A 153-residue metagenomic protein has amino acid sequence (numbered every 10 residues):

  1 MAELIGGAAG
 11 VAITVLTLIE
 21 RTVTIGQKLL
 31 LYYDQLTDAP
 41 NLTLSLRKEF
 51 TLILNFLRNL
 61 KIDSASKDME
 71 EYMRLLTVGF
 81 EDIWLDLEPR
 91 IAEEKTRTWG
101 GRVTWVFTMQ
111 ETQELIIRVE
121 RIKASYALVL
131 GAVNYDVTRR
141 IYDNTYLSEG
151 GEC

Functional and structural regions predicted by a protein language model:
M1-A2, E70-R97, R140-C153: Intrinsically disordered, low-complexity Ser/Thr- and acidic-rich regulatory segments
M1-Y72, Y126-T145: N-terminal amphipathic alpha-helical segments
G26-Q27, L44, V78, W99-G101: Generic detection of intrinsically disordered/low-complexity segments and helix-coil linkers/edges
A39-E49, Y72, L76-G79, I83 (+3 more regions): Amphipathic alpha-helix face/heptad-repeat signature
F50, L54-L57, K61, T77 (+4 more regions): A structural signal for well-ordered alpha-helices, especially hydrophobic packing surfaces of coiled-coils
R58-N59, A92-R102: Short E/K-rich amphipathic alpha-helical oligomerization segments
W99-C153: Regulatory helix-to-disordered linker/tail regions at the edges of structured cores
